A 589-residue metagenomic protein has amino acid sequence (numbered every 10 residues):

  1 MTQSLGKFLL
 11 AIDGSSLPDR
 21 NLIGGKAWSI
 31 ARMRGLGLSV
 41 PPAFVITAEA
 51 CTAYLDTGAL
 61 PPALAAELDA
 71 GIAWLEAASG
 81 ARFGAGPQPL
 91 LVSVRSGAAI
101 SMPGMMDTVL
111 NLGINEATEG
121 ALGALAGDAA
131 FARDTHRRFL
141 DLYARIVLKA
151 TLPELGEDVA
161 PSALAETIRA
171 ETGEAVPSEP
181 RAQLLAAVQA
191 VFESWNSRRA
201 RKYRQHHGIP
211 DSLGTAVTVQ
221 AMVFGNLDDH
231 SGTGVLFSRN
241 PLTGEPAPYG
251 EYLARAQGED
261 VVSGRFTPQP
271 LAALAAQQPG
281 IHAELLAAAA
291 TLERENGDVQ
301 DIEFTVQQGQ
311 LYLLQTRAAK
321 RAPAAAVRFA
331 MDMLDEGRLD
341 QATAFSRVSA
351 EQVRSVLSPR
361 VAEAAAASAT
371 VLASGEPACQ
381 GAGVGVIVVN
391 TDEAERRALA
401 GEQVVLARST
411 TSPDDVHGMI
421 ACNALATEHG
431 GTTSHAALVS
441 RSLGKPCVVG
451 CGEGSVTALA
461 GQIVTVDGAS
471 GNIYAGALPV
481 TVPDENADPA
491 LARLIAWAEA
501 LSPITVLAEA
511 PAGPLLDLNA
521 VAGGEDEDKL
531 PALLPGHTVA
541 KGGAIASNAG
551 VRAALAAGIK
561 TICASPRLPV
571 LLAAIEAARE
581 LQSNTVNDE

Functional and structural regions predicted by a protein language model:
T2-A365, E402-V405, T410-H417, A421-N423 (+8 more regions): Nucleotide/phosphate-binding sheet-loop regions of phosphoryl- and nucleotidyl-transfer enzymes
D69-I72, H206-I209, F345-R396, N472-A510 (+1 more regions): Long, charged amphipathic helices and adjacent flexible linkers at domain junctions
L399: Conserved small-residue-rich
G452-E453: Intrinsically disordered, low-complexity regulatory segments
T457-G524, R552-A554, I559, P566-V570: Internal insertion modules embedded within essential enzymes
